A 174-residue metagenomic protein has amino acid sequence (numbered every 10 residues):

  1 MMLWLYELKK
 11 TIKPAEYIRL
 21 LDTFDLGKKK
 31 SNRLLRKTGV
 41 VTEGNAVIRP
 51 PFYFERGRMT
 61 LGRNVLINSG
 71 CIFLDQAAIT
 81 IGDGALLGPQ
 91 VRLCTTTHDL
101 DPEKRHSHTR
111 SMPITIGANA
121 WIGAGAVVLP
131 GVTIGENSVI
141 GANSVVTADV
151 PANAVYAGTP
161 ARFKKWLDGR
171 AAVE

Functional and structural regions predicted by a protein language model:
M1-N45, N119, T159-E174: Terminal amphipathic alpha-helical/low-complexity segments used for targeting or macromolecular assembly
D25-K28, P51-L61, L66-T133, T159-P160 (+1 more regions): Flexible, glycine/small-residue-enriched loop-and-beta-strand segment within the central core of proteins
V47, A154-V155: Residues embedded in well-ordered beta-strands within globular domains across many folds
L86, N143-S144: Solvent-exposed alpha-helix faces
I140, G158: Conserved G/P- and acidic residue-centered "switch" motifs that form tight phosphate/ATP-binding loops in soluble
A148: Short helix N-cap motif at coil->helix boundaries in the Bergerat
